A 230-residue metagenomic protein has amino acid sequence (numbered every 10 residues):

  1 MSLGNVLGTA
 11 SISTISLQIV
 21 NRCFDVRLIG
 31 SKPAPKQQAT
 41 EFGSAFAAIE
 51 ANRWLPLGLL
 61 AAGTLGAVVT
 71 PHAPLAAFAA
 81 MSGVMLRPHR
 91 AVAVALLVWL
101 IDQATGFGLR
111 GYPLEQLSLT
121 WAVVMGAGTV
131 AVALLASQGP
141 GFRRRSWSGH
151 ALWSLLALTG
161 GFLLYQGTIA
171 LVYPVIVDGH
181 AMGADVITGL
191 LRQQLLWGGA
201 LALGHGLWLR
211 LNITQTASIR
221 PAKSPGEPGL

Functional and structural regions predicted by a protein language model:
Q18, Q37-Q38: Low-complexity, intrinsically disordered or signal/transmembrane-proximal segments
Q38-L86, R90-A93: Hydrophobic transmembrane alpha-helices
L60, V92-A95, W99, Q103 (+3 more regions): Alpha-helical transmembrane spans of integral membrane proteins, capturing the lipid-embedded, hydrophobic core of TM
G66-A73, L97-Q138: Interfacial aromatic-anchored transmembrane helix boundaries in multi-pass membrane proteins
Q138-L230: Membrane-embedded alpha-helical hairpins and interfacial helices in multi-pass inner-membrane proteins
